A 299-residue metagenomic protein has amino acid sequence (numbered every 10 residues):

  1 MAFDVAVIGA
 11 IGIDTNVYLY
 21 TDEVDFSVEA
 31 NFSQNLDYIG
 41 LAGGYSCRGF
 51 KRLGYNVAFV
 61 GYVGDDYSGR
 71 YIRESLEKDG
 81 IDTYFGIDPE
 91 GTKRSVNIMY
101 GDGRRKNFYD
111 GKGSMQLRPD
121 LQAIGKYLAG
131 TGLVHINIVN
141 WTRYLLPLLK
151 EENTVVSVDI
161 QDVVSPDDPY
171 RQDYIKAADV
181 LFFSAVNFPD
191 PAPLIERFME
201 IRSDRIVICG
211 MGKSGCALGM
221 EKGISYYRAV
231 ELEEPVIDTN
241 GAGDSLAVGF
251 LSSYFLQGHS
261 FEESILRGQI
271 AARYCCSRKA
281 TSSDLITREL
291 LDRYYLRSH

Functional and structural regions predicted by a protein language model:
M1-I13, S75-G86, M99-Y226, H259 (+1 more regions): Ribokinase/PfkB-type carbohydrate-kinase core domain
M1-V60, Y67, Y71: Glycine-rich phosphate/adenosyl-contacting loop at the front of the ribokinase-like
F3, T92-R94, S214, L246: Change "...and in nucleic-acid phosphodiester-cleaving endonucleases..." to "...and in nucleic-acid processing enzymes
V24-Q34, E77, I224-E234: Glycine/charged-rich beta-loop-alpha catalytic/anionic-binding loops adjacent to active sites
Y62, K93-I98: Catalytic-core segment of enzymes that process non-peptidic bonds
E231-R297: Conserved post-catalytic alpha-helical subdomain immediately downstream of the catalytic base and nucleotide-binding
